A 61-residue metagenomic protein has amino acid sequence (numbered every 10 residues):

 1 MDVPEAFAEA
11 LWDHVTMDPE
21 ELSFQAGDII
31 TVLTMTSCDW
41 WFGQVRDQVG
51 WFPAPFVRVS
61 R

Functional and structural regions predicted by a protein language model:
M1-R61: Src homology 3 (SH3)-mediated interaction modules
